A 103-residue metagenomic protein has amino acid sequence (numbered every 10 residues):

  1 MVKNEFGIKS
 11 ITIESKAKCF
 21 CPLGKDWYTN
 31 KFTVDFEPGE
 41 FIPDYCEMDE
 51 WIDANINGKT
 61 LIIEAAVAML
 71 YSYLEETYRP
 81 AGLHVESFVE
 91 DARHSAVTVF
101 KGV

Functional and structural regions predicted by a protein language model:
M1-V103: N-terminal intrinsically disordered, cationic/polar leader segments that include organellar targeting peptides
